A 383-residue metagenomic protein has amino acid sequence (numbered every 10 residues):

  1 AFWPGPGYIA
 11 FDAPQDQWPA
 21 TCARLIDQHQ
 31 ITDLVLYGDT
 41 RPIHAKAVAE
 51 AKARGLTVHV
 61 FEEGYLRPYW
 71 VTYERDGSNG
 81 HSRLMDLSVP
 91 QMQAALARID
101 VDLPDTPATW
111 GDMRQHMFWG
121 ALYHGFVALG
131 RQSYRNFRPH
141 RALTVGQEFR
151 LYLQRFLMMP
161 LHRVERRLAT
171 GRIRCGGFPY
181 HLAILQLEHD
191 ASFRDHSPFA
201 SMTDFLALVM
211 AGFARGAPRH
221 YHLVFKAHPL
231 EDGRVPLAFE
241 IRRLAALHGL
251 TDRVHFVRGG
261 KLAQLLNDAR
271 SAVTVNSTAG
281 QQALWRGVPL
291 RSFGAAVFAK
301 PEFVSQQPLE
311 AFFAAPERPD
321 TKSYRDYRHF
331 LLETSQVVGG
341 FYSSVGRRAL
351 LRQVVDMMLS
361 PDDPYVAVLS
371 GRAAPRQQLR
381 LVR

Functional and structural regions predicted by a protein language model:
F2-M92: Active-site and donor-binding regions of nucleotide-sugar-utilizing enzymes
A13-H29, P229, G233-A279, W285: Donor nucleotide-activated moiety binding/catalytic core segment of transferases that use nucleotide-activated donors
D33-I43, R258-V304: A donor-sugar binding/catalytic signature common to diverse glycosyltransferases and related nucleotide-sugar
T40-P42, G64-R67, Q186-D190, P229-E231 (+2 more regions): Short, solvent-exposed loop/turn segments at secondary-structure junctions
V48, K52, A217, L284: Anion (oxyanion) recognition and catalysis
H59-H162: Catalytic core of nucleotide-activated saccharide and alditol-phosphate transferases
L84-L129, E302-R383: Leloir-type glycosyltransferase catalytic cores
Y134-E240: Conserved catalytic-core segment of nucleotide-activated headgroup transferases in glycan assembly
